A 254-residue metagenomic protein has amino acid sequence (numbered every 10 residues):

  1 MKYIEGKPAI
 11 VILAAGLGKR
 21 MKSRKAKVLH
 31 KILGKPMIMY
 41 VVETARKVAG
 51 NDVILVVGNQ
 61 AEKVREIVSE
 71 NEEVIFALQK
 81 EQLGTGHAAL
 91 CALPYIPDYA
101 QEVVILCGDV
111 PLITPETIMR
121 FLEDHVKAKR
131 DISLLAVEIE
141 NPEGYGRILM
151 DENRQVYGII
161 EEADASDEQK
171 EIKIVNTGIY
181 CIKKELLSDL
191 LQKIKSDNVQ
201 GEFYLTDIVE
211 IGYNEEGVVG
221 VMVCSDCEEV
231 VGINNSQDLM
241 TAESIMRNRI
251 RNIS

Functional and structural regions predicted by a protein language model:
M1-G6, P36-L106, L112-E123, K127: Conserved N-terminal catalytic core of the sugar/cofactor nucleotidyltransferase
M1-R24, V53: N-terminal nucleotide-binding beta1-loop-alpha1 segment
K2-G6, K173-S254: Conserved alpha/beta core of the MobA/IspD/sugar-nucleotide pyrophosphorylase nucleotidyltransferase superfamily
L13-A15, V56, I105-C107, L134-E138 (+4 more regions): Short beta-strand segments
G16-G18, Q60, E81-Q82, G108-P111 (+2 more regions): Short glycine-rich anion-binding loops that position phosphate/pyrophosphate groups of nucleotides and phosphorylated
K25-K31, I194-D197: Short glycine-enriched, charge-decorated loop/helix-capping segments at active-site entrances that position
V28, E73-I75, Q155, V218-G220: Conserved beta-strand segments of alpha/beta enzyme cores
I113-V199, E216: Conserved core of the sugar-phosphate nucleotidyltransferase
